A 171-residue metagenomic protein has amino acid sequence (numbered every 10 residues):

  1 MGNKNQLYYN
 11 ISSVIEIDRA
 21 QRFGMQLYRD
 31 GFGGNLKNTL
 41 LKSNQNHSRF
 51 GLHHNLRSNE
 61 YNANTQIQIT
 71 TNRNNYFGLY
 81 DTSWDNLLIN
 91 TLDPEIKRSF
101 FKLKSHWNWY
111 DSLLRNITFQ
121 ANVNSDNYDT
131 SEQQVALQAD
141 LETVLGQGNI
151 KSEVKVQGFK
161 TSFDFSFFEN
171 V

Functional and structural regions predicted by a protein language model:
M1, M25-R29, T65-R73, F119-S125 (+2 more regions): Transmembrane beta-barrel strands of outer-membrane/channel proteins
M1-K37, K42-F50, Y61: Outer-membrane beta-barrel translocator/receptor signature
N3, I17, R29-G31, S58 (+4 more regions): Beta-strand elements of well-folded, non-transmembrane domains
I11-I15, L52-L56, F101-W109, L137-L145: Residues on the lipid-exposed face of transmembrane beta-strands in outer-membrane beta-barrel proteins
R19-F23, N59-T65, L113-I117, G146-S152: Outer-envelope beta-barrel architecture signal
G24-R29, H54, P94, L145-I150: Short, surface-exposed, polar/charged, turn-prone segments marking secondary-structure boundaries
F32-H53, N64-N116, Q120-Q134: Flexible loop and strand-edge segments within Gram-negative outer membrane beta-barrel domains
I96-K102, N122-V171: Outer-membrane beta-barrel transmembrane domain signature of Gram-negative proteins, especially the mid-to-C-terminal
